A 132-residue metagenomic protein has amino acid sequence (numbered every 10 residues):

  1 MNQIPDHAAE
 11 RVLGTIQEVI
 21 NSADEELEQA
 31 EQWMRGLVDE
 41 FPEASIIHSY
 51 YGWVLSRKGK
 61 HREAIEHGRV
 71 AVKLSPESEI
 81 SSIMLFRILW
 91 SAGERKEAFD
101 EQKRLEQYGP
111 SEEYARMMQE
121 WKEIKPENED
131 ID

Functional and structural regions predicted by a protein language model:
V38-D39, R69-K73, R104-Q107: Conserved structural position within tetratricopeptide repeats
I46-Y50, I80-M84, D100, A115-E120: Alpha-solenoid helical repeat scaffolds
R57, S91, I124-E127: Register position in tetratricopeptide repeats
F86-E113: TPR/TPR-like (Sel1-like) alpha-helical repeat modules
